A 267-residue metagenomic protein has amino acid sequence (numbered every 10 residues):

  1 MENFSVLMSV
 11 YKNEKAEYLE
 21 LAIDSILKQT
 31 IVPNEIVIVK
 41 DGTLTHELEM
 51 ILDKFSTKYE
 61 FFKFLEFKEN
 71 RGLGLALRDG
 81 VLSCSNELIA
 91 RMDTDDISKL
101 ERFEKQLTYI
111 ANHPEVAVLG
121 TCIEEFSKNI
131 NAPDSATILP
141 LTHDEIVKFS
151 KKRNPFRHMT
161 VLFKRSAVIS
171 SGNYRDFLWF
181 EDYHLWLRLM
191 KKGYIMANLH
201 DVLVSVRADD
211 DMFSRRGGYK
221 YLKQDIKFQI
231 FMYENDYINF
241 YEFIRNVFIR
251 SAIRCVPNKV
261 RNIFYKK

Functional and structural regions predicted by a protein language model:
N13-K28: Short, well-formed alpha-helical segments that are part of the catalytic scaffolds of diverse glycosyltransferases
K40-M50, E69, D93: A conserved acidic beta->alpha catalytic loop
F67-C84, K105: Glycine-rich, basic loop-to-helix element that forms the pyrophosphate-binding segment of sugar-nucleotide handling
I89: Short aromatic/hydrophobic "clamp" motif used to bind/position activated sugar donors
E101-P133: Conserved donor NDP-sugar-binding/catalytic core segment of glycosyltransferases
C122, M196-L203: Catalytic beta-strand/loop signature of glycosyltransferases that borders the donor
L178-L187: Acidic donor-binding loop at a coil-to-helix junction in glycosyltransferase catalytic cores that engages
V206, S214-I238: Catalytic core of nucleotide-sugar-dependent glycosyltransferases
